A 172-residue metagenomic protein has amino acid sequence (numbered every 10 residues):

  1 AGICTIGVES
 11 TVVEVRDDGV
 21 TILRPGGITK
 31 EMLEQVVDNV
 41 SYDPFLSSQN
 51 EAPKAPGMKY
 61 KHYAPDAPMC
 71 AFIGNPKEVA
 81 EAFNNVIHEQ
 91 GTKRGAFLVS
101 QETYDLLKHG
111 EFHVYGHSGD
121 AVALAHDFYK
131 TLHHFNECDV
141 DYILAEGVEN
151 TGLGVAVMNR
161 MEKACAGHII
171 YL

Functional and structural regions predicted by a protein language model:
A1-L172: Active-site-adjacent structural elements in enzyme catalytic cores
